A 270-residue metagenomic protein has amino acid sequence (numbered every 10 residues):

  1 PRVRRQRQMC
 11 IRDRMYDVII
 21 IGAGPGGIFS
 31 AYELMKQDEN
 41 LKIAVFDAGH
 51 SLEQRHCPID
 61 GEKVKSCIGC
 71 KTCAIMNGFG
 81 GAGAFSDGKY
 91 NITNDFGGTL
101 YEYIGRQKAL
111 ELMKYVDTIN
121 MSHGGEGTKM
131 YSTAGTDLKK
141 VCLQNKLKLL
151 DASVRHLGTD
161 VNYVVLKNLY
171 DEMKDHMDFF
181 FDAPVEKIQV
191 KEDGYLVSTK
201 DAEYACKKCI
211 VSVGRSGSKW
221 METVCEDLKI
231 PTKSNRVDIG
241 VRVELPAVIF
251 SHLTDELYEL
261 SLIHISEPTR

Functional and structural regions predicted by a protein language model:
P1-D13, I263-T269: Single conserved hydrophobic/aromatic residue that forms the stacking wall/gate of nucleotide- or nucleobase-binding
M15-G26, A44: Beta1/beta-strand and adjacent pyrophosphate-binding region of the FAD-binding site in flavoprotein oxidoreductases
I21, V185, Y204-R215: Short hydrophobic core segments
A31, M35: Gly/Ala-rich phosphate-binding loop of Rossmann-like dinucleotide-binding domains, activating on the conserved
L41-D47: Short beta-strand "acidic-cap" motif of Rossmann-like dinucleotide-binding folds
S51-R55, I59-H176, D227: Conserved N-terminal/central alpha/beta ligand/cofactor-binding core
F181-D193: A conserved short coil-to-beta-strand element within the FAD-binding core of flavoproteins
V211-E259: Glycine-rich loop(s) and the adjacent beta-strand/alpha-helix scaffold that form part
